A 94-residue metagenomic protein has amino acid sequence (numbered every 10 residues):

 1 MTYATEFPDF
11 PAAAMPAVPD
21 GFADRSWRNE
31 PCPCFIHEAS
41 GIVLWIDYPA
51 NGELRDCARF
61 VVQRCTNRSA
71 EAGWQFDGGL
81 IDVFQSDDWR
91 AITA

Functional and structural regions predicted by a protein language model:
M1-S40: Negatively charged, low-complexity tracts enriched in Asp/Glu with abundant Ser/Thr
M1-Y3, R90-A94: Short intrinsically disordered terminal tails
F10-A13, V83, D87: Low-complexity, intrinsically disordered/propeptide-like segments
G41-S86: Intrinsically disordered, low-complexity regulatory segments enriched in Ser/Thr/Pro and charged residues
